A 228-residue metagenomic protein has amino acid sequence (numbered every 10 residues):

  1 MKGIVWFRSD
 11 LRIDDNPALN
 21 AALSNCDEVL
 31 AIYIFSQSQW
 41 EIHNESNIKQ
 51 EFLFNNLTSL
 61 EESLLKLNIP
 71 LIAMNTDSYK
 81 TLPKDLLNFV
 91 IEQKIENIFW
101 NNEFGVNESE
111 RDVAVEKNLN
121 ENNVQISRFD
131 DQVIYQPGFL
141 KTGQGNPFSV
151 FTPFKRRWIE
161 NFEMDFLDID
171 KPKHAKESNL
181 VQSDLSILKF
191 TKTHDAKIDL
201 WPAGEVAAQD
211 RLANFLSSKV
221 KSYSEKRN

Functional and structural regions predicted by a protein language model:
M1-F162, F166: Trp/Phe/Arg-rich N-terminal binding region typifying the photolyase-homology
T152-N228: Glycine/tryptophan-enriched, flexible segments
